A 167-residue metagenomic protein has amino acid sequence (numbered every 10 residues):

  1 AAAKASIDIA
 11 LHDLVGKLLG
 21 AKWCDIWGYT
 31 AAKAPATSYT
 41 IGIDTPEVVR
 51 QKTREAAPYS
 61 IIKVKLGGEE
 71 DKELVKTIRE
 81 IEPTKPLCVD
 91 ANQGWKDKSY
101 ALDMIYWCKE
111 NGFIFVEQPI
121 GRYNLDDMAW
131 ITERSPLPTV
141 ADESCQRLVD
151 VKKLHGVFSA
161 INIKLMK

Functional and structural regions predicted by a protein language model:
A1-C88, N92-L102, Y106-E110: N-terminal capping/lid subdomain adjacent to the active-site entrance of alpha/beta enzymes
V64, E69-K167: Catalytic core of soluble alpha/beta enzymes
